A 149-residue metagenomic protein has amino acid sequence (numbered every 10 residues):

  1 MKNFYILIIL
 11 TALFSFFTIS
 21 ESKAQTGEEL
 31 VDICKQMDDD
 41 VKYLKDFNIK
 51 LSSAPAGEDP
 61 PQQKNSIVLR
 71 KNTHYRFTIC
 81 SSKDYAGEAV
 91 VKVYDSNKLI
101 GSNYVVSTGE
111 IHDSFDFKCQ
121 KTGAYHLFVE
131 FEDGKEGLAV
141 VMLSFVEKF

Functional and structural regions predicted by a protein language model:
M1-I6: Positively charged n-region of N-terminal signal peptides that target proteins for export
L7-F16: Bacterial N-terminal signal peptides
T18-A24: Sec/Tat signal peptide C-region and signal peptidase I cleavage site
A24-K45: Predominantly extracellular/luminal regions of secreted and cell-surface proteins, especially disulfide-bonded
G27-E29, A54-V140, E147-F149: Acidic, Ser/Thr/Pro-rich low-complexity intrinsically disordered segments
V41-G57: Glycine-rich phosphate-binding "P-loop"
